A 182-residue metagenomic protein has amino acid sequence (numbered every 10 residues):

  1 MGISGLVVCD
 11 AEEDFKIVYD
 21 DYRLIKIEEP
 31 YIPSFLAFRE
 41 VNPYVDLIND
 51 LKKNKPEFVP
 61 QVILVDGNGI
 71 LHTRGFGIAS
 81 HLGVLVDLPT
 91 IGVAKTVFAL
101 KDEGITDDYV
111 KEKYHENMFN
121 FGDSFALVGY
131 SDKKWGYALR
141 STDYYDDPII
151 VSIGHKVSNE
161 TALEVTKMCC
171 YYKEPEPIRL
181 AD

Functional and structural regions predicted by a protein language model:
M1-E57: A glycine-rich, hydrophobic loop/mini-helix early in the fold
K16-I17, T90-V93, F119: Short, surface-exposed, polar/charged, turn-prone segments marking secondary-structure boundaries
P30-F35, V65-T73, D147-I153: Flexible, glycine/proline-enriched loop segments at strand-loop-helix junctions that form or flank small-ligand binding
A37, F76, G92: Short, conserved glycine- and acidic-residue-centered signature motifs in active-site or ligand-binding loops
N42-L82, V86-L88, T96: Catalytic-site beta-strand/loop segments enriched in glycine and acidic/polar residues
D50-K52, G104-D182: C-terminal binding/interaction regions
V86-T106: Glycine-rich phosphate/pyrophosphate-binding loops and their adjacent beta-strand/loop elements at enzyme active sites
